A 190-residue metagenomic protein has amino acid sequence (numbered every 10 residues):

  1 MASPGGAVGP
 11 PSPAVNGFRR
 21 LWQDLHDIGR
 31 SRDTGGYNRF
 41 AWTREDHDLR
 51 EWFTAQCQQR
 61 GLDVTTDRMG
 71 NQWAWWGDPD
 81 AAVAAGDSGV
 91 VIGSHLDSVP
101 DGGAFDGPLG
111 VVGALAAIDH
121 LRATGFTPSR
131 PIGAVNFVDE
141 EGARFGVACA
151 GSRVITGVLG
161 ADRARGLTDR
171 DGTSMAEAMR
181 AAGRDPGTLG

Functional and structural regions predicted by a protein language model:
A2-W42: N-terminal capping segment at the start of a domain
S12-D24, R68-N71, D80-A82, D87: Conserved oxyanion/phosphate-binding beta-strand-loop segments in alpha/beta enzyme cores
D27-I28, G172-G190: Active-site-adjacent substrate-binding region of metalloamidase/peptidase-like peptide-processing proteins
I28-G77: A non-catalytic alpha/beta surface segment that caps or lines the substrate-entry region of metallo-dependent hydrolase
R60, Q72-L109, A114: Catalytic-core environment of secreted peptidases
I92, G102-E140: Alpha-helical metal-binding/catalytic segments enriched in His/Glu/Asp
I132-G133, V147, G151-A178: A glycine-rich helix N-cap at a beta->alpha junction
E141-G146: A short beta-to-alpha transition loop/helix N-cap that caps and shapes the active-site region
